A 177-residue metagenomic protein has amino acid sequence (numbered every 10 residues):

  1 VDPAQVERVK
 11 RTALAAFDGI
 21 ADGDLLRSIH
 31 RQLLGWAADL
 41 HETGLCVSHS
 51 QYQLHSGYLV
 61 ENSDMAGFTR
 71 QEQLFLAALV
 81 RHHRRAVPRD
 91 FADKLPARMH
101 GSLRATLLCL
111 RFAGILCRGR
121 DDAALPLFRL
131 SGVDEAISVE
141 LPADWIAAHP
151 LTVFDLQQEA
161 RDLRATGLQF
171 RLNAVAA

Functional and structural regions predicted by a protein language model:
V1: Catalytic P-loop NTP-binding/switch module of NTPases
A4-Q5, K10-S131: Divalent metal-dependent catalytic cores for phosphoryl transfer on phosphate-bearing substrates
D93-K94, R171-A177: C-terminal amphipathic alpha-helical interaction region
G119-N173: Low-complexity, glycine/alanine/valine/leucine- and proline-rich hydrophobic stretches
